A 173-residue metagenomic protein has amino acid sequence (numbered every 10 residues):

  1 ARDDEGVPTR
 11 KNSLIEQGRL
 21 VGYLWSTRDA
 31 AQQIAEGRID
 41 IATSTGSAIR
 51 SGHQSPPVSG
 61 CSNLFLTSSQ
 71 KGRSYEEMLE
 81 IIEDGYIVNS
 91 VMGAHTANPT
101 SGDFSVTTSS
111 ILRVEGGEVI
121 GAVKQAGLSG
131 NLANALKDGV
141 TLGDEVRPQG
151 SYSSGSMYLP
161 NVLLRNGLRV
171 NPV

Functional and structural regions predicted by a protein language model:
A1-V173: N-terminal small-residue-enriched
